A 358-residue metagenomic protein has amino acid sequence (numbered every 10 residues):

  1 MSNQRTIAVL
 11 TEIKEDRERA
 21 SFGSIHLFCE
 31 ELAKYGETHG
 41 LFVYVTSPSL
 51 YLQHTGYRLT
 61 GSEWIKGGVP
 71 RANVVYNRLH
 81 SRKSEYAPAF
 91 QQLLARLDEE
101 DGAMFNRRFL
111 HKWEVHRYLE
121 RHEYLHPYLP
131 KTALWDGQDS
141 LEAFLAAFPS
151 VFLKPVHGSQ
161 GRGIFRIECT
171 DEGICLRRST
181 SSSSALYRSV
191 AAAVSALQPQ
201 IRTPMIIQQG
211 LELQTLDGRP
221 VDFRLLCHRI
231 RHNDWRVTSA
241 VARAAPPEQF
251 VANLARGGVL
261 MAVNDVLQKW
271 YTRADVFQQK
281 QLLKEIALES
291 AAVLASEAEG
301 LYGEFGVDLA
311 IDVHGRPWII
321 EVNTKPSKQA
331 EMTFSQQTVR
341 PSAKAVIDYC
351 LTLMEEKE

Functional and structural regions predicted by a protein language model:
Q4-A20: Nucleotide-activated donor-dependent transferases that construct or modify glycoconjugates
V9, Y76-N77, L153, Q208: Redox-cofactor binding/interface segments in oxidoreductases and associated redox assembly factors
S21-D139: Conserved N-proximal alpha/beta basic substrate-recognition cap immediately N-terminal to, or forming the N-lobe
V45, I207-G210, D222, A298-H314: A short glycine-rich, hydrophobically flanked beta-strand micro-motif that places a catalytic Asp/Glu for divalent metal
F144-S150, V156-G258: Phosphate-binding site of ATP-dependent enzymes
E248-A274: Flexible internal linker/loop segments at domain or repeat junctions
N264-Y302, I311-E358: C-terminal active-site "lid" helix and adjoining low-complexity regulatory extension at the edge of ATP-using catalytic
